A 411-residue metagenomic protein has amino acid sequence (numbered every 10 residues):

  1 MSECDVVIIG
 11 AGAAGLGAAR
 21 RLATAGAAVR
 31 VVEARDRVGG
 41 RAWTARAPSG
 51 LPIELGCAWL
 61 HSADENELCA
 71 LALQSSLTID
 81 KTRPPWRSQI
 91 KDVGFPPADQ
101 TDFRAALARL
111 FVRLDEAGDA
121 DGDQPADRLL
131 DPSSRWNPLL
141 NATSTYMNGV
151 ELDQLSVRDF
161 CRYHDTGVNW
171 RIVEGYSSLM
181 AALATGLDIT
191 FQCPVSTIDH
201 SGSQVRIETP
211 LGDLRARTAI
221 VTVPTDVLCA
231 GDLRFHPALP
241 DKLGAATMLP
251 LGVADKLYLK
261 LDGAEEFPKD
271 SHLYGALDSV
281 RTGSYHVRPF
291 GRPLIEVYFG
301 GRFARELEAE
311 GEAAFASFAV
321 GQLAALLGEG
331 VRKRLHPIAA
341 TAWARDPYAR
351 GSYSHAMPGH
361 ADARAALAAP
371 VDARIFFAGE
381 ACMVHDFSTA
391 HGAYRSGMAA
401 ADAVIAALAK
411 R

Functional and structural regions predicted by a protein language model:
M1-R411: FAD-dinucleotide binding site
